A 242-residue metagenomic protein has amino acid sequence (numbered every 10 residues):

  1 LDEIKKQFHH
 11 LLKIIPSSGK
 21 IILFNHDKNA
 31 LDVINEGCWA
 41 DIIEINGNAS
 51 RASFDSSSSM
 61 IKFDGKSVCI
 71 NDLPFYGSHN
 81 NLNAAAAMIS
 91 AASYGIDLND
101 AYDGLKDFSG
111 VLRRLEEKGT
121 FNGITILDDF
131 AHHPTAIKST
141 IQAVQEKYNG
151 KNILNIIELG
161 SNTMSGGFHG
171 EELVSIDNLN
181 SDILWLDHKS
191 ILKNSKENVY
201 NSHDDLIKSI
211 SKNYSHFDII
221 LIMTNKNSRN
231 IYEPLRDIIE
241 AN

Functional and structural regions predicted by a protein language model:
L1-H10, I15-S17, I21-K28, G77-A85 (+2 more regions): ATP-dependent carboxylate-amine ligase catalytic core
I4, L23-H26, G47, D129 (+1 more regions): Conserved phosphate-donor/acceptor-positioning beta-strand/loop module used by diverse small-molecule
H9, S17, N35-A40, A86-N242: ATP-dependent carboxylate-amine ligase
N25-I70, V111-R114, K118: Extended acidic/charged loop-beta regions that coordinate divalent cations and stabilize anionic phosphate/carboxylate
S59, D72-P74, A143-Y148: Short, flexible segments with low predicted structural confidence
I70-G77, N122-D128: Short pre-catalytic strand/loop immediately N-terminal to key active-site residues, enriched for Gly-Thr
